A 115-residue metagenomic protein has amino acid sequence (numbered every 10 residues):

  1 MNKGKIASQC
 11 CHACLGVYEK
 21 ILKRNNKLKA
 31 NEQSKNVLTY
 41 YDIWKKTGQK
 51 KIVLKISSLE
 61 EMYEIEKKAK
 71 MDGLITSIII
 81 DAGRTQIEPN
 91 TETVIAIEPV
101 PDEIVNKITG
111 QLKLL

Functional and structural regions predicted by a protein language model:
M1-L115: Positively charged, small/polar-rich N-terminal and surface patches that mediate targeting and assembly and bind
